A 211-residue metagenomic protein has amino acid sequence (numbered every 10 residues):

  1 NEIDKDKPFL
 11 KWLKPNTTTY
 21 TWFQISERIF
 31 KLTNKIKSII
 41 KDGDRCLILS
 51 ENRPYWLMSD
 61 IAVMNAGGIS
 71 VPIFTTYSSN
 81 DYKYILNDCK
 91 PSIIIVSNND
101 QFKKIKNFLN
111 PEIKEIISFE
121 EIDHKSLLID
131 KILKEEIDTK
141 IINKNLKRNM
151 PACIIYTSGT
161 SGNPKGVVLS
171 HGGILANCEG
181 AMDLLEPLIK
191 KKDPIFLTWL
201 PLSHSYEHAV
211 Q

Functional and structural regions predicted by a protein language model:
N1-T21: AMP-dependent adenylate-forming
P8, I137-Y156, N163, I189-I195: Conserved pre-ATP/AMP-binding loop-to-beta segment of ANL
K14, K103-R148: ANL superfamily adenylate-forming
T18, T33-Y77: Conserved AMP-binding/adenylate-forming
T19-F23, A152-C178: Conserved AMP-binding A3 loop
S26-N34, V167-L188, F196: Conserved structural elements of the adenylate-forming
D44, I48, G173, L184-Q211: Conserved AMP-binding loop of ANL adenylate-forming enzymes
Y77-N107, N177-L197: Conserved ATP-dependent adenylate/AMP-binding module captured primarily in the ANL superfamily
